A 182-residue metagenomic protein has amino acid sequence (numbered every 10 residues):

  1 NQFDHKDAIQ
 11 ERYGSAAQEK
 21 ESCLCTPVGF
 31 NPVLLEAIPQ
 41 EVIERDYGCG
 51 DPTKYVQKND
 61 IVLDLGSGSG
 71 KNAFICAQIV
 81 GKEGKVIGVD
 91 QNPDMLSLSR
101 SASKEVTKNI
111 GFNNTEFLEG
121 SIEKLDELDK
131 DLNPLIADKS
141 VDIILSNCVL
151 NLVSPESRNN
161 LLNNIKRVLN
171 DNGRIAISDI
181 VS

Functional and structural regions predicted by a protein language model:
N1-V28: N-terminal auxiliary segments of SAM/dcSAM-dependent transferases
C25-I61, I75, I79: Conserved alpha-helix/loop element of class I SAM-dependent methyltransferases that forms part of the SAM/SAH-binding
I61-L132: Class I SAM-dependent methyltransferase SAM/SAH-binding core
G81, V153-S154, L169-N170: Helix-to-beta-strand junctions that scaffold the AdoMet/dcAdoMet cofactor pocket in Class I SAM-dependent enzymes
D126-I144: A short acidic, Gly/Pro-enriched loop at the edge of an enzyme's catalytic core that lines a small-molecule cofactor
D142-E156: A short SAM/SAH-binding and catalytic strip from SAM-dependent methyltransferases
N159-R174: A short glycine-rich, Lys/Arg-flanked "PGG" loop and its adjoining helix->strand segment in the class I
I177-D179: Acidic carboxylate diad motif detector
